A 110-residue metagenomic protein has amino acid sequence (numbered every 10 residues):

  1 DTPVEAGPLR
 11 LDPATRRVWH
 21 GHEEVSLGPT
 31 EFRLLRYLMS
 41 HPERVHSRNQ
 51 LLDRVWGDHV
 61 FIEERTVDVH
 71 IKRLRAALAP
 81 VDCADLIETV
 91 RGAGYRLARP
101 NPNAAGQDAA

Functional and structural regions predicted by a protein language model:
D1-P3: Short, hydrophobic/aromatic-rich segments at coil-to-beta transitions
E5-F32, V45, R96-A110: A structural micro-motif at secondary-structure boundaries
R17, H22-P29, R33-V69, R73-L86 (+1 more regions): Positively charged, aromatic-enriched patches within helix-turn-helix-type DNA-binding elements, predominantly
